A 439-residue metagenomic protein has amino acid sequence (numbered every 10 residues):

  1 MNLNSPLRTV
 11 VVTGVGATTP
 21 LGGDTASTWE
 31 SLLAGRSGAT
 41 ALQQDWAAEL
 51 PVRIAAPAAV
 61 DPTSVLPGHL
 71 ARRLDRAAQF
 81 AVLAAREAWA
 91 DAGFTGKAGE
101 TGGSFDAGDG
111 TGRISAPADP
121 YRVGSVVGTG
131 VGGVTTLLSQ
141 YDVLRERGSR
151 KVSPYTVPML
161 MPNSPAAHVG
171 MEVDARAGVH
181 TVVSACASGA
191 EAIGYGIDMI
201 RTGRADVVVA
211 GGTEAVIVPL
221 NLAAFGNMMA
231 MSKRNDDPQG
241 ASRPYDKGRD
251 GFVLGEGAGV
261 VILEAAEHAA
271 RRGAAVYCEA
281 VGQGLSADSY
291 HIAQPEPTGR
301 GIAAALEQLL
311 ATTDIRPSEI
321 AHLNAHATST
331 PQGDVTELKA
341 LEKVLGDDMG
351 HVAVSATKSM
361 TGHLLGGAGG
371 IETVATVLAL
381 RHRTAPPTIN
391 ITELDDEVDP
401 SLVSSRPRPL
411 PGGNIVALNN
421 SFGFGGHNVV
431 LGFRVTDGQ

Functional and structural regions predicted by a protein language model:
M1-L70, A92, E267-E279, V374-T388 (+1 more regions): ACP-dependent fatty acid/polyketide chain-elongation machinery
M1-V12, D106-D119, T313-E319, G350 (+1 more regions): Flexible, low-complexity linker/loop segments at domain and module junctions
N2-L7, A41-W89, R122, G132-Y195 (+3 more regions): Conserved catalytic cysteine-centered active-site region of acyl-thioester-dependent Claisen-condensing enzymes
T9-T13, T40, D236-T313, A321-H322 (+1 more regions): Condensing-enzyme catalytic core mediating Claisen C-C bond formation in acyl metabolism
A47, P51-P57, T136, A215-S242 (+4 more regions): Active-site-adjacent elements of ketosynthase-type condensing enzymes
A81-A92, P165, A192, A265 (+4 more regions): Short, well-ordered amphipathic alpha-helical segments that serve as non-catalytic structural scaffolds within diverse
A88-D119, A269-V276, A305-H322, V344-D348: Phosphate/pyrophosphate-binding loops at sites that engage ATP/ADP/AMP, CoA/4′-phosphopantetheine, polyphosphate
E146-S153, E191-G194, D198, A215-R271 (+4 more regions): Glycine-/small-residue-rich "gating" segment that lines the acyl/pantetheine channel and substrate pocket
